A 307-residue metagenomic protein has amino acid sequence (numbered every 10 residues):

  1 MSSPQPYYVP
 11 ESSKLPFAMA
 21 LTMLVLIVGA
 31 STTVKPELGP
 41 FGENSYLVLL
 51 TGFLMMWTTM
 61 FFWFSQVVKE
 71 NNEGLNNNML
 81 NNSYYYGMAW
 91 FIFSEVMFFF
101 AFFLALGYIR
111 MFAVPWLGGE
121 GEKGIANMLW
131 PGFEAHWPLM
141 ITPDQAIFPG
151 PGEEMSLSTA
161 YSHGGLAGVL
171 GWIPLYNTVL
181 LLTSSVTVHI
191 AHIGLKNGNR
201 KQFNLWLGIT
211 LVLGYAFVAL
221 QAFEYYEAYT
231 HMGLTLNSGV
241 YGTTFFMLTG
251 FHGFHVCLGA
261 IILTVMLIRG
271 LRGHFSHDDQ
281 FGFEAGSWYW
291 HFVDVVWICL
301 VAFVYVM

Functional and structural regions predicted by a protein language model:
M1-M307: ...captures the hydrophobic TM-helix bundle architecture rather than a specific catalytic motif, and can also fire on
